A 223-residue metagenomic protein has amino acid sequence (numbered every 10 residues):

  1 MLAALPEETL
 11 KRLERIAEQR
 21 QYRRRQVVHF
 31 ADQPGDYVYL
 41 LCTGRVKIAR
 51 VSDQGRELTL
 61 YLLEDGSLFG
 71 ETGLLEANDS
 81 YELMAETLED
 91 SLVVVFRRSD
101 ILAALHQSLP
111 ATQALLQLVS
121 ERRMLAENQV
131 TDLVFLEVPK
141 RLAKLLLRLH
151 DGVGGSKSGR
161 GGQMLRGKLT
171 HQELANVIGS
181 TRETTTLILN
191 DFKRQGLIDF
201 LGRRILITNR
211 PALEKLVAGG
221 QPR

Functional and structural regions predicted by a protein language model:
M1-R24, G73-L74, Q107: Cyclic nucleotide-binding regulatory module and flanking cytosolic helices
L5, L41, L63-E64, L88 (+3 more regions): A conserved hydrophobic position in a structured secondary element of the catalytic/binding core that shapes
L10, I101-L102, L213: A generic structural signal for short hydrophobic patches within well-formed alpha-helices
Q26-E89: Cyclic nucleotide-binding regulatory domains
Y61-M124: Cyclic-nucleotide recognition modules
L88-E89, H106-V177: Polybasic "coupling" helices that flank or enter modular domains
V138, L149-R223: Phosphate-/nucleic-acid-contacting segments
